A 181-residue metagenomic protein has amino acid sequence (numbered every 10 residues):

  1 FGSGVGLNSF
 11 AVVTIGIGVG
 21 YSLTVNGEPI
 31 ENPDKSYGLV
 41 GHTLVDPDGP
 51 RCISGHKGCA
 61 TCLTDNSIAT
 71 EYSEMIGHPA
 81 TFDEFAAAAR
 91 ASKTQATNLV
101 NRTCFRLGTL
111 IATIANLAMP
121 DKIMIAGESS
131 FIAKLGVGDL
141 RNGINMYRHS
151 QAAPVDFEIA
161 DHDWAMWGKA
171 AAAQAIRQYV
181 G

Functional and structural regions predicted by a protein language model:
F1-G58, I176-G181: Phosphate-binding/catalytic loop of phosphoryl-transfer enzymes
F1-G6, D48, C59-G181: ATP-binding/phosphotransfer module of carbohydrate and carboxylate kinases, centering on a glycine-rich
